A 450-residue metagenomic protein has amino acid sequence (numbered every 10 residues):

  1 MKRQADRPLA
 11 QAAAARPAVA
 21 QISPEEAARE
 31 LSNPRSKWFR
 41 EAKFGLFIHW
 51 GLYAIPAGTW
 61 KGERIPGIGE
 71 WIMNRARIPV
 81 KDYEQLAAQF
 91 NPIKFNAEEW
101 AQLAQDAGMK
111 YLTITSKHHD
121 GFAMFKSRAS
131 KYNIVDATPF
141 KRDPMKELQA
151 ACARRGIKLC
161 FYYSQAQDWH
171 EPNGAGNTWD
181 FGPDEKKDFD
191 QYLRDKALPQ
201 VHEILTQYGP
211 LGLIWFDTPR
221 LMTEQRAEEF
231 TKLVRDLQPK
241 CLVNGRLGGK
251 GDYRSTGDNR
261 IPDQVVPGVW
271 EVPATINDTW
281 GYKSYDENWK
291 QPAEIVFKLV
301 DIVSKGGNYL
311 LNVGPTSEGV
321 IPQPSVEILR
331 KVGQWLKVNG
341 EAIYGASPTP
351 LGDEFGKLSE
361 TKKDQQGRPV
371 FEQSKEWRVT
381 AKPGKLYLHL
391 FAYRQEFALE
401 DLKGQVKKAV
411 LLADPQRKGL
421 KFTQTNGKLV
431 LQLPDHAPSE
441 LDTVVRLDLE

Functional and structural regions predicted by a protein language model:
L9-E450: Mature catalytic domains of secreted/periplasmic carbohydrate-active enzymes
